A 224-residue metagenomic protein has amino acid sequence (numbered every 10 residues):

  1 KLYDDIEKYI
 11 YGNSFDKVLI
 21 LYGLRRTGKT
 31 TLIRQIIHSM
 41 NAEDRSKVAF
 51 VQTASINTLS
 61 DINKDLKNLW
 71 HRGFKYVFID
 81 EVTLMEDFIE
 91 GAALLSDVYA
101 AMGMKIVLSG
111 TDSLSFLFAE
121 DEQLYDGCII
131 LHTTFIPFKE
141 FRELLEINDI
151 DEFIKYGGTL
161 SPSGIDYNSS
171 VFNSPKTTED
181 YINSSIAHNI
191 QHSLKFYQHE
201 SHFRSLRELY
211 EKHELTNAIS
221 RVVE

Functional and structural regions predicted by a protein language model:
K1-N13: Pre-Walker A adenine-sensing motif
L21: Hydrophobic anchor at the beta1->P-loop junction of P-loop NTPases
K29: Conserved lysine of the Walker
L32, I36: Hydrophobic positions on the alpha1 helix immediately C-terminal to the Walker A/P-loop
R45-G73: Short glycine-rich substrate-engagement loop in P-loop NTPases that contacts/grips substrate
W70-A92: Conserved P-loop NTPase "ATPase switch" module shared by AAA+ and STAND
V98-E120: Sensor-1/coupling segment of RecA-like P-loop NTPase cores
F116-E224: Interdomain motor-coupling "hinge/lid" segment immediately C-terminal to the ATP-binding subdomain of NTP-driven enzymes
